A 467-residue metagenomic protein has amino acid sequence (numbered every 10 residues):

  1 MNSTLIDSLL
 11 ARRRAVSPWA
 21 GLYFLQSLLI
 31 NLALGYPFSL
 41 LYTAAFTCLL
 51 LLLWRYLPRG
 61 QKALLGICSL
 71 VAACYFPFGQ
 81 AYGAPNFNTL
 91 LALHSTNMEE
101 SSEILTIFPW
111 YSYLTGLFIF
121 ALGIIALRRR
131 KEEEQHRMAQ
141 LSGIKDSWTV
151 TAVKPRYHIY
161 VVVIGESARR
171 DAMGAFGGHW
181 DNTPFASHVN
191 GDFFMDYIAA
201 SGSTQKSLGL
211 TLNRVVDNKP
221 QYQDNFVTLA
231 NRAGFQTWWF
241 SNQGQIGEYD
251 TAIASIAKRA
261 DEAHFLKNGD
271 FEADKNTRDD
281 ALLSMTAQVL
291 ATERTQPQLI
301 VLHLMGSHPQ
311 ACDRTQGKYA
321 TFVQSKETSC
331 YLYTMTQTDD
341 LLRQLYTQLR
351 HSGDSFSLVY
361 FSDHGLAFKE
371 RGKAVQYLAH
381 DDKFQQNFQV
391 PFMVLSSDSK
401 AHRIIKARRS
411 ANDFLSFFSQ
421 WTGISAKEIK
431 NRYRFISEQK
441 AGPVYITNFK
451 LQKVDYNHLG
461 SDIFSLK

Functional and structural regions predicted by a protein language model:
N2-L22, I30-L34, R55-K62, A73 (+7 more regions): Membrane-interface soluble catalytic domains
N2-R129: Transmembrane and membrane-interface helices of multi-pass, inner-membrane envelope-modifying transferases
A126-V163, S167-K318, N387-Q389, A411 (+2 more regions): Active-site-proximal alpha/beta segments of enzymes that process anionic O-linked groups
V161-V162, Q337-Q376, F418-S419: Metal-dependent active-site segment of extracytoplasmic phospho-/sulfohydrolases and closely related
G177-D181, D354-S355, F361-S397: Histidine-centered active-site microenvironments of extracellular/periplasmic hydrolases and transferases
W239-S241, L299-G306, L332, S357-S362 (+1 more regions): Short beta-strand segments
T315-L332: A solvent-exposed, charged loop/short amphipathic helix patch at secondary-structure junctions
Y333-T336, K453: Polyampholytic, low-complexity intrinsically disordered segments
